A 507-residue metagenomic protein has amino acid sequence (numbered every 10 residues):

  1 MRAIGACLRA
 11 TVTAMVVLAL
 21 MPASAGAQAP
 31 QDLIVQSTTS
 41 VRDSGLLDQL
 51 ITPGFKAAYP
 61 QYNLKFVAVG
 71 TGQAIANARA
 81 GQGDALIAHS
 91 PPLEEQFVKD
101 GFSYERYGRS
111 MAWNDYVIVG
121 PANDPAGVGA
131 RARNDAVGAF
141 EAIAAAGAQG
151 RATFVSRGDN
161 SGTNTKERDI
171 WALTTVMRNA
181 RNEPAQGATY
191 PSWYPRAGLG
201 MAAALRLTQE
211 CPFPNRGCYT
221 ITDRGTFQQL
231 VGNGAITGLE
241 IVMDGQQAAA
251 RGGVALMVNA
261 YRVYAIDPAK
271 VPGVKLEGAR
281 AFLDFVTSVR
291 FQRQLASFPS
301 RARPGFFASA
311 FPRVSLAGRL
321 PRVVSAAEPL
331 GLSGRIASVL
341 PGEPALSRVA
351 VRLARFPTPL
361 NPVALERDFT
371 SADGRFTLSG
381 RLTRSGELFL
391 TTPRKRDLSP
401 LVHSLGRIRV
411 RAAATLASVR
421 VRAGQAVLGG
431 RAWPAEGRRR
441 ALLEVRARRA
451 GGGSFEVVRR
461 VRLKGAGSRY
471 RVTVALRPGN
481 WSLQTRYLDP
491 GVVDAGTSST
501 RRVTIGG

Functional and structural regions predicted by a protein language model:
M1-V12: Bacterial N-terminal signal peptides that target proteins for export
A10-P22: Bacterial N-terminal signal peptides
Q28-Y59, N63, V98, P121 (+1 more regions): Exported/periplasmic ABC-transporter solute-binding proteins
T71-S103, Q228-N233: Pocket-flanking alpha-helical
F311-A345, R407-V427, W433, T504: Beta-strand-rich domain onsets/edges
A337-A364, E436-R459: Short flexible loop/turn segments that cap and initiate beta-strands
E366-S379, G386, R459-V474: Glycine-centered loop-to-beta-strand initiation motif
L382-S404, R477-R501: Enriched for extracellular/lumenal, surface-exposed ectodomains of secreted and cell-surface proteins
